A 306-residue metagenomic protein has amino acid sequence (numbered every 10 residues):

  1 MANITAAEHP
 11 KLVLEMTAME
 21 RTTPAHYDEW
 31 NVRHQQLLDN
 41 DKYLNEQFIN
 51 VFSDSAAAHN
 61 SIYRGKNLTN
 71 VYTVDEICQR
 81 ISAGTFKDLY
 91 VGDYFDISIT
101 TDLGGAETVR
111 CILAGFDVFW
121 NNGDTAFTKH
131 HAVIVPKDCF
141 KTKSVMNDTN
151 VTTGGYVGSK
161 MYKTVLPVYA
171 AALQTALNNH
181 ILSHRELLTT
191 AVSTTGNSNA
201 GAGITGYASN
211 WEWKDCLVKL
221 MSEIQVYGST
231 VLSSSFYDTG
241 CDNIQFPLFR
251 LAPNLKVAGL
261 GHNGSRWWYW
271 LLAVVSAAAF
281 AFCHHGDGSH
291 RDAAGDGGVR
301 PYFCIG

Functional and structural regions predicted by a protein language model:
M1-I49: Extracellular "spike/adhesin" assembly and maturation modules and analogous cytosolic coiled-coil scaffolds
S53-G306: Collagenous Gly-X-Y triple-helix signature in extracellular proteins
